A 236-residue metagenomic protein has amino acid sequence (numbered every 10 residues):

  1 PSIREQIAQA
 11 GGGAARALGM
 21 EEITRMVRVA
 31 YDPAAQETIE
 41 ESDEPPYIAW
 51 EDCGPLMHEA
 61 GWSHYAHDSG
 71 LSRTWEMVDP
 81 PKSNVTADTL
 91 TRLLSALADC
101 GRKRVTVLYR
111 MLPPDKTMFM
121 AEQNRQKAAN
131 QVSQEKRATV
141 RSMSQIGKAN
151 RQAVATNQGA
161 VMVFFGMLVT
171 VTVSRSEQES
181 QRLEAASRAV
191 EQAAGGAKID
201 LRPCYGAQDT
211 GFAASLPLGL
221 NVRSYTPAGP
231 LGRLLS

Functional and structural regions predicted by a protein language model:
P1-T91, K148-S236: An aromatic-glycine-centered, glycine-rich loop/turn in mixed alpha/beta architecture
P80-G159: Surface-exposed, low-hydrophobicity interaction/linker segments
